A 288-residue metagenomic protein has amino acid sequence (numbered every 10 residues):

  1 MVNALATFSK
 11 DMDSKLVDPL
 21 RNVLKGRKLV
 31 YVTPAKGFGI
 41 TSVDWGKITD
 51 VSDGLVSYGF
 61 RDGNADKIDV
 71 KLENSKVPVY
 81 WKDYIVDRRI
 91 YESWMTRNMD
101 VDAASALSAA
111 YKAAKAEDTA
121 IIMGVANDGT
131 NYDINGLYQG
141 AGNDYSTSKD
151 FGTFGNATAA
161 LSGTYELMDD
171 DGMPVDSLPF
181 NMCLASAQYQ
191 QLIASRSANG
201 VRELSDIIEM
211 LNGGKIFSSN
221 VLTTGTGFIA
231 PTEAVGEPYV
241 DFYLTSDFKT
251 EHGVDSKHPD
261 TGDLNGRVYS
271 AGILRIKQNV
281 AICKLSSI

Functional and structural regions predicted by a protein language model:
M1-L55, I193-I288: Sequence/fold signature of self-assembling virion shell proteins
A35-D100: Long, hydrophobic/aromatic-enriched structural stretches that serve as scaffold segments
V77-V79, S177, T261: A general secondary-structure signal for short beta-strands and their flanking turns/coil in non-transmembrane regions
Y80, A157, L285-S287: Intrinsically disordered, low-complexity linkers and terminal regions that flank or interleave Cys/His-based
K82, L178-F180, L264: Structural beta-strand/beta-sheet cores of well-ordered domains, especially the beta-sheet scaffolds that support
I85-T164: Alpha-helical scaffold segments that mediate packing/assembly in large oligomeric complexes
D87-Y91, L184-Q188, P231, Q278: Helix N-cap / beta->alpha transition motif
Y132-L204: Extended, solvent-exposed, turn-rich assembly/linker loops in the middle of proteins
